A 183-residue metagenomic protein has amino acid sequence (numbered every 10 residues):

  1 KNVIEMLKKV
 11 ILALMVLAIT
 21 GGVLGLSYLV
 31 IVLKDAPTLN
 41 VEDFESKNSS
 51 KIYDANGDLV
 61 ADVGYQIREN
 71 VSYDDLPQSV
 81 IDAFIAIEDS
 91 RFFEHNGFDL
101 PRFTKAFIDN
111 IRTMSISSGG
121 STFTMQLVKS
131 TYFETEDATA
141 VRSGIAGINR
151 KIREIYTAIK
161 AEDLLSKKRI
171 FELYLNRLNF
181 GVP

Functional and structural regions predicted by a protein language model:
N2-A55, D75: N-terminal type II signal-anchor transmembrane helix that functions as the membrane-insertion/stop-transfer segment
S49, D54-P183: Peptidoglycan glycan-strand catalytic modules in the bacterial/periplasmic cell-wall system
